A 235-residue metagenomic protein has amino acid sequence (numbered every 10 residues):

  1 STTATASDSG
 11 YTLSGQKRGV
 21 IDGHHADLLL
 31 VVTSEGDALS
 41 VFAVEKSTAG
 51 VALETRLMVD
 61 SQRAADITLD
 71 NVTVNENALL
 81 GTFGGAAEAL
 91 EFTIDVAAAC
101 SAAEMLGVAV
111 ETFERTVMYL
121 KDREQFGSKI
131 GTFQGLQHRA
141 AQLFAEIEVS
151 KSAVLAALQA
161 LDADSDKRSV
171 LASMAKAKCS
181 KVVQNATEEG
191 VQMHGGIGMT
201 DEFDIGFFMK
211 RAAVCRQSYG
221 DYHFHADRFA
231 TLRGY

Functional and structural regions predicted by a protein language model:
T5-A6, V20-H25, T33-G36, L57-Q62 (+2 more regions): Solvent-exposed alpha-helices and their adjacent loops that cap or buttress functional pockets in soluble metabolic
A6-Y11, F92-Y235: Alpha-helical interface subdomain recognition
D8-T12, L28, A64: A generic structural signal for beta-strand entry/edge sites
S14-A52: A short core secondary-structure module
G15, V31, F42, I67-L69 (+2 more regions): Residue-level signal for inorganic ion chemistry
G19-V20, E45-T82: Flexible, small-/acidic-enriched active-site or ligand-binding loops
H25-D27, A38, S47, Q62-T68 (+3 more regions): A generic structural signal for well-ordered coil/turn residues at beta-strand boundaries that shape enzyme active-site
